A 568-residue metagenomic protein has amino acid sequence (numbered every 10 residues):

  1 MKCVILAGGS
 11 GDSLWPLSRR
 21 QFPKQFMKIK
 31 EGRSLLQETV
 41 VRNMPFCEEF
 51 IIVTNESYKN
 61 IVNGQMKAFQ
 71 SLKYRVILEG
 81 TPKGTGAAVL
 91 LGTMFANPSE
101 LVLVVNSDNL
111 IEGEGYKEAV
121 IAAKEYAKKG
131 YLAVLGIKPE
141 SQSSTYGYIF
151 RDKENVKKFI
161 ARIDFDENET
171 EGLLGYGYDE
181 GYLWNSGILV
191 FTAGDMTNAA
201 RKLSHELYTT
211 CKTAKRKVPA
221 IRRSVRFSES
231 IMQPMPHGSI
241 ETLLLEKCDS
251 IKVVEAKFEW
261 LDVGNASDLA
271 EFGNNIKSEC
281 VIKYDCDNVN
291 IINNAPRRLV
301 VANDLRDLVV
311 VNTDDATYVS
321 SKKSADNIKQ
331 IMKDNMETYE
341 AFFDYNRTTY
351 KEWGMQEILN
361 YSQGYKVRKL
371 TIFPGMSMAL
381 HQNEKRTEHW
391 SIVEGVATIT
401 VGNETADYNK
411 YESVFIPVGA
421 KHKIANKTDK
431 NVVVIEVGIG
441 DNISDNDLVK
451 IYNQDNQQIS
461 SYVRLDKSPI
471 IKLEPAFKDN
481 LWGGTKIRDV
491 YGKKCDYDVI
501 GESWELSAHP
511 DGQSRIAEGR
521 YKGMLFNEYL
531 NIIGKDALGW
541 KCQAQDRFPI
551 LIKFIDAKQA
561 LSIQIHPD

Functional and structural regions predicted by a protein language model:
K2-I5, S13-P16, R20, K28-V104 (+1 more regions): Conserved N-terminal catalytic core of the sugar/cofactor nucleotidyltransferase
L6, V105, I392, V437: Catalytic metal- and UDP-sugar-binding loop of GT-A-like glycosyltransferases, i.e., residues flanking the conserved
S71-K153, V190, T197-L203: Conserved beta-loop-beta/alpha segment of the NTase-like Rossmann-fold superfamily that binds/positions NTPs
F150-L183, A220-R222: A short, charged helix-loop
T170, L174-G194, A200, V225-S228: A conserved mid-domain beta-alpha-beta active-site/ligand-binding segment of alpha/beta enzyme cores
N198-S391, T398-V401, T405-V414, H422 (+3 more regions): Left-handed beta-helix
T398, T405-K410, V418-L448, R547 (+1 more regions): Ligand-binding loop in jelly-roll beta-barrel domains
N446, Q454-D568: Transition-metal
